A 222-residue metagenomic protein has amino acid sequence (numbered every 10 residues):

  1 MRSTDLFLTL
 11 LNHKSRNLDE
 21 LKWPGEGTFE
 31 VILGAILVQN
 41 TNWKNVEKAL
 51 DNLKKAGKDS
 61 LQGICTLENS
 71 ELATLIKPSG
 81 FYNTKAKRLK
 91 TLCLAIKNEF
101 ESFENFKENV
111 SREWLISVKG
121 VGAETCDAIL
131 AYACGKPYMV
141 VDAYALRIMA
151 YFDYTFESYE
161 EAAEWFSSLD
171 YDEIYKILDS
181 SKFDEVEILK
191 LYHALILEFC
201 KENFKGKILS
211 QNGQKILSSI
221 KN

Functional and structural regions predicted by a protein language model:
R2-N222: Catalytic cores of DNA base-excision repair glycosylases
